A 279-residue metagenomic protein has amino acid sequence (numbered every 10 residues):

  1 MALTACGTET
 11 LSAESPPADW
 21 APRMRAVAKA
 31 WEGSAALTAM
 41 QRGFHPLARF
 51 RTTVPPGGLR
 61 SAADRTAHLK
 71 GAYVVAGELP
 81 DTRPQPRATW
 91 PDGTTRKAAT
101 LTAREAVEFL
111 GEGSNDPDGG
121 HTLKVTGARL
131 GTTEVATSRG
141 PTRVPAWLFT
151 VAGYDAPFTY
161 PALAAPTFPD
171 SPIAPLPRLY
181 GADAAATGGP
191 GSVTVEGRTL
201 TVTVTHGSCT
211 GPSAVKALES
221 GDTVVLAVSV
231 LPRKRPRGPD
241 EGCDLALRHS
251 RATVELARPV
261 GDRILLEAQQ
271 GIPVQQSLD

Functional and structural regions predicted by a protein language model:
M1-V195, V202-E255, I264-D279: Long, terminal "pre-/pro-" and other extracytoplasmic accessory regions that lie outside the mature folded/catalytic
